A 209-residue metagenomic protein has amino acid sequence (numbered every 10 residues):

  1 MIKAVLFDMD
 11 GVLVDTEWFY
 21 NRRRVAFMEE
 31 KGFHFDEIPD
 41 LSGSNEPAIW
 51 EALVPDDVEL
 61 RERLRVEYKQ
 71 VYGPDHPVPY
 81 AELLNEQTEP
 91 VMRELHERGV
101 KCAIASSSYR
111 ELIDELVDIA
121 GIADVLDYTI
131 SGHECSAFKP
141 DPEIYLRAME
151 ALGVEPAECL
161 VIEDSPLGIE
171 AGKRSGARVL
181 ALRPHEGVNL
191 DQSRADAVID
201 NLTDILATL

Functional and structural regions predicted by a protein language model:
M1-K3, R93-H96, Y109-L209: Asp-based, Mg2+/Mn2+-dependent phosphohydrolase catalytic module
I2-R98: N-terminal helical cap/lid subdomain that shapes the substrate entry/recognition surface in HAD-like hydrolases
M9, L41, K101, I130 (+1 more regions): Short glycine/serine/threonine-biased micro-segments
L13, C102-A105, V161-I162: Conserved SAM-binding loop
W18, S106, E115: Conserved catalytic-core motifs of eukaryotic protein kinase domains, centered on the activation segment
H34, K101, R178: Residue-level detector of anion-binding/catalytic polar loops
